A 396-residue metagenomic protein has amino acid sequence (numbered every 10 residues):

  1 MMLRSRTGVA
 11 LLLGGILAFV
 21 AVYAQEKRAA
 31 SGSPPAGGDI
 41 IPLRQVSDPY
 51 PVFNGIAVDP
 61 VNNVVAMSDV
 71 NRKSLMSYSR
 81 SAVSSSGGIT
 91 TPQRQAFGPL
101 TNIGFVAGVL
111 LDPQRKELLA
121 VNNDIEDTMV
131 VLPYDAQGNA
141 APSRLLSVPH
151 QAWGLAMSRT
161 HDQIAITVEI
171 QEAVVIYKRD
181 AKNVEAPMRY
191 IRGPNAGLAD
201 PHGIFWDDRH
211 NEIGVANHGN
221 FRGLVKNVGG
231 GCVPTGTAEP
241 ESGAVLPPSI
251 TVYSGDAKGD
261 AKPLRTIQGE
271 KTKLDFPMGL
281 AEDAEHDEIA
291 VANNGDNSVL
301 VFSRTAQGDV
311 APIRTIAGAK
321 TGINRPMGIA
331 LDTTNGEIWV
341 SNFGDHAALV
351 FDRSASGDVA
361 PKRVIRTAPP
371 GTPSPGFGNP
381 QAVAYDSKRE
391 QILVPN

Functional and structural regions predicted by a protein language model:
A10-F19: Bacterial N-terminal signal peptides
G32, S79-G87, V131-G138, I176-V184 (+3 more regions): Short loop/turn segments immediately following beta-strands, especially the blade-tip and inter-blade linker loops
I41-S47, T91-L100, A141-L146, P187-P194 (+3 more regions): A short beta-strand motif characteristic of beta-propeller blades
D48-N62, P99-R115, S147-Q163, P194-N211 (+4 more regions): Beta-rich, blade/repeat-based domains predominating in secreted/periplasmic proteins but also intracellular
M67, A120-V121, I166, V215 (+3 more regions): Residue position within the beta-strands of beta-propeller blades
V70, R80, N123-D124, E169 (+6 more regions): Short loop/turn segments immediately following the C-termini of beta-strands
K73-L75, D127-M129, E172-V174, F221-G223 (+3 more regions): Structural signal for beta-propeller blades
N217-V245: Short, conserved, GDST-rich strand-edge loop motifs in beta-rich repeat architectures
